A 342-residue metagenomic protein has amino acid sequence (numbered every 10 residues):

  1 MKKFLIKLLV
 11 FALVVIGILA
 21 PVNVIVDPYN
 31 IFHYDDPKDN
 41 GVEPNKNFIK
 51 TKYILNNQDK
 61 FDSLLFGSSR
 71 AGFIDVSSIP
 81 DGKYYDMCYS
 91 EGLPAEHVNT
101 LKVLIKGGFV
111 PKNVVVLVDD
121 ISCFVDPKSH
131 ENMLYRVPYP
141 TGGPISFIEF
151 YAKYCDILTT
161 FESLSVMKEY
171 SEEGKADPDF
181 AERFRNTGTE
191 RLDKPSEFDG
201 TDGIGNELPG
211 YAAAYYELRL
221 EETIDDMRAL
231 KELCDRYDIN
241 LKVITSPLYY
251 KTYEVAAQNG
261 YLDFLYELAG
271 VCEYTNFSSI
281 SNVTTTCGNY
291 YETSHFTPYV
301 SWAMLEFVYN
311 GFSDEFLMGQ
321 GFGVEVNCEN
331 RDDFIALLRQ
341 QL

Functional and structural regions predicted by a protein language model:
I6-D27: Hydrophobic membrane-insertion alpha-helices, especially the h-region of bacterial N-terminal signal peptides
I25-I49: Alpha-helical transmembrane signal-anchor/signal-peptide segments
G41-F66: Short extracytoplasmic
L64, N113-V115, N240-I244: A structural signal for isolated positions on well-ordered beta-strands in alpha/beta enzyme cores
F66, R70-F150: Membrane-embedded segments
V118, P127-K231, D235, M318-L342: Secreted/periplasmic serine-hydrolase-like ester/acetyl group-modifying domain
G200-T286: Flexible, glycine-rich surface segments
A257-L342: C-terminal regions of proteins
